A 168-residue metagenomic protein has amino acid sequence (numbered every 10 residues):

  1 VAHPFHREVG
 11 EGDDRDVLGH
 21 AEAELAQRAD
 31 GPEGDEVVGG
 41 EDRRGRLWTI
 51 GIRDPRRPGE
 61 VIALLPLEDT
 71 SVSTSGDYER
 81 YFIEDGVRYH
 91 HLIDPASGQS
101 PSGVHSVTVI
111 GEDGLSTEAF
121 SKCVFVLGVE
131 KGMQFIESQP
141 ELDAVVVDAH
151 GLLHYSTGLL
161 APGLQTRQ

Functional and structural regions predicted by a protein language model:
P4-V17, A21-L25: Alpha-helix boundary/capping motif
R15, G19, R28-Q168: Mature catalytic core of soluble alpha/beta enzymes
